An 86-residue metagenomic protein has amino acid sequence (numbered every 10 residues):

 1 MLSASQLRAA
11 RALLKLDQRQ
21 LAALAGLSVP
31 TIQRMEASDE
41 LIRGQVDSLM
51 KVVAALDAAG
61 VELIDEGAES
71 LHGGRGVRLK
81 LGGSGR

Functional and structural regions predicted by a protein language model:
M1-L2: A detector for short, charged/polar N-terminal pre-domain segments
Q6, T31-R34, G76: Residue-level recognition of specific faces of alpha-helices
L7-Q20, L81: Short basic helix-loop element that most often maps to the first helix and adjoining turn of HTH DNA-binding modules
A10, L24, M35: Residues in the recognition helix of alpha-helical DNA-binding motifs
L24, Q45, E69: Residue-level "edge-of-site" marker
L27-G44: Recognition helix of helix-turn-helix/homeodomain-like DNA-binding domains that insert into the DNA major groove
V46-L63: DNA major-groove recognition helix of helix-turn-helix/homeodomain DNA-binding modules
A59-R86: Short, charged recognition helix plus adjacent turn of helix-turn-helix-like nucleic-acid-binding domains
